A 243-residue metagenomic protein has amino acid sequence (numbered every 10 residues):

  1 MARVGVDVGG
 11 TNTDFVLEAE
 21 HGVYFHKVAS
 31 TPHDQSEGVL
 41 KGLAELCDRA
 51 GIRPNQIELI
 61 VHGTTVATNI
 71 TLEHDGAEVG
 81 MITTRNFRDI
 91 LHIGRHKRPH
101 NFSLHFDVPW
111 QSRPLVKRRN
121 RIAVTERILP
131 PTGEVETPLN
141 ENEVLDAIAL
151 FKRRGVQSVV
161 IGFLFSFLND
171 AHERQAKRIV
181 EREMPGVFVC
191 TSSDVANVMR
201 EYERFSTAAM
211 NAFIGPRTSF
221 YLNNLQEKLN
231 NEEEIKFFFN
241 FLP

Functional and structural regions predicted by a protein language model:
M1-P243: N-terminally biased helix-coil "hinge/interface" segments that flank
